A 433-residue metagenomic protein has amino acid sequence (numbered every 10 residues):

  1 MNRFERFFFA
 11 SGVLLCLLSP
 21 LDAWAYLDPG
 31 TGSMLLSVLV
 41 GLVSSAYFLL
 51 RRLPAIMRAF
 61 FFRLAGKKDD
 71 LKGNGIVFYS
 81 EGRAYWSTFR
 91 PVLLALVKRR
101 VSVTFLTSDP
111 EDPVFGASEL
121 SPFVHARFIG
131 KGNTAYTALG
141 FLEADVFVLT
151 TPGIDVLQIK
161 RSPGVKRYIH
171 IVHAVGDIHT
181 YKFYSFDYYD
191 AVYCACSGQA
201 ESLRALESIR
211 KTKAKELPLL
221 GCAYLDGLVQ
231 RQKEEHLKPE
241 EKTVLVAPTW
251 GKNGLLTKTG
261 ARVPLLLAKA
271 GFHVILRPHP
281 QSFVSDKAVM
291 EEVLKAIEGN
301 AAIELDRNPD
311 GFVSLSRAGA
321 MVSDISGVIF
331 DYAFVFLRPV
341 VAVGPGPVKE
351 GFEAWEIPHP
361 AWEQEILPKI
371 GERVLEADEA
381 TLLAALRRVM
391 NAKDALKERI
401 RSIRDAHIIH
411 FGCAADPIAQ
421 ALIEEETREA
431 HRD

Functional and structural regions predicted by a protein language model:
M1-A23: N-terminal secretory/membrane targeting signals
L27-L49: Hydrophobic alpha-helical membrane-interaction elements
R58-G75: N-terminal signal-anchor transmembrane helix
G75-V229: Active-site and donor-binding regions of nucleotide-sugar-utilizing enzymes
A84-R100, A223-L294, E376-E379, M390-N391 (+2 more regions): Conserved catalytic-core segment of nucleotide-activated headgroup transferases in glycan assembly
A214, G327-S402, A406: Catalytic binding pocket for nucleotide-activated donors in carbohydrate/polymer assembly enzymes
A288-F330: Donor nucleotide-activated moiety binding/catalytic core segment of transferases that use nucleotide-activated donors
H410-D433: C-terminal alpha-helical cap of glycosyltransferases
